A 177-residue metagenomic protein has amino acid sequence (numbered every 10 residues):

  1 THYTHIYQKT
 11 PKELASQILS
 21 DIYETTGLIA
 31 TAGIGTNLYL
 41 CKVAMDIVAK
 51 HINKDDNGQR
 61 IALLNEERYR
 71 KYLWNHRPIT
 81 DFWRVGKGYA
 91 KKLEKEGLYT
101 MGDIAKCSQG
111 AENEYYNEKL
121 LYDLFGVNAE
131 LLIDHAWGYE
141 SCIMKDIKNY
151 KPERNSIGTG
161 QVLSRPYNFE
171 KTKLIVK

Functional and structural regions predicted by a protein language model:
T1-I6, K50-N65, G110-D123: Charged, glycine/proline-rich intrinsically disordered loops and linkers
T1-L19, G97, Q109: Catalytic palm subdomain of template-directed nucleic-acid polymerases, centered on the conserved carboxylate motif
H2-I6, L73, L163-Y167: Short coil/turn segments at secondary-structure junctions
I6-T10, R77-T80, K171: Short, surface-exposed alpha-helical recognition segments that flank or form part of ligand/macromolecule-binding
P11-L19, I29, N37-L40, I79 (+5 more regions): Hydrophobic, well-ordered secondary-structure segments
I18-T80: Long, highly charged, low-complexity intrinsically disordered interaction regions that mediate electrostatic DNA/RNA
D81, K91-K177: DNA-contacting surface of Y-family translesion DNA polymerases
